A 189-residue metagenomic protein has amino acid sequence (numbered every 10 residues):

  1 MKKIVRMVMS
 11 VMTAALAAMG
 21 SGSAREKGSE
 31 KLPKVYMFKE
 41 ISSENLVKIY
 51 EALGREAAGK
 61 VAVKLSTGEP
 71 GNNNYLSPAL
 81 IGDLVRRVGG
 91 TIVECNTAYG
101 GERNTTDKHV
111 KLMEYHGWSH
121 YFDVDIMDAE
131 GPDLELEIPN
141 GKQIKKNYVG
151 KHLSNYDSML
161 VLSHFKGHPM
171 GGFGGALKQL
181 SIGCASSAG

Functional and structural regions predicted by a protein language model:
K2-G189: N-terminal and secondary-structure boundary signal
